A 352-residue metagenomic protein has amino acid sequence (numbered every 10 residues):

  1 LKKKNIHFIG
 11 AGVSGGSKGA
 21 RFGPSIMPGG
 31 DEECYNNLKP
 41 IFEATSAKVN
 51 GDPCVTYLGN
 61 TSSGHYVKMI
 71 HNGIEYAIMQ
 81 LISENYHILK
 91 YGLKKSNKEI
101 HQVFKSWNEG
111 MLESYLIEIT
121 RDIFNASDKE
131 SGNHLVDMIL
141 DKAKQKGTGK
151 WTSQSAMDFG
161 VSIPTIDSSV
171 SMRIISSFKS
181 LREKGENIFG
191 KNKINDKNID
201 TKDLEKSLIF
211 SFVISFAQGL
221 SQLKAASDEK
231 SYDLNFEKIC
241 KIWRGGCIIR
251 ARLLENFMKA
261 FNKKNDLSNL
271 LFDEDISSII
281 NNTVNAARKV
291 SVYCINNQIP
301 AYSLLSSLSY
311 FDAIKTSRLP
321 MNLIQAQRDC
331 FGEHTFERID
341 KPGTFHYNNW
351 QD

Functional and structural regions predicted by a protein language model:
L1-H101, G110-H134, M138, S176-D196: Rossmann-fold dinucleotide-binding core
I41, E99-S106, I166-S171, N235-I239 (+1 more regions): Beta-strand segments within the central parallel beta-sheet cores of soluble alpha/beta enzyme folds
S62-H65, K90-Y91, K95, Q102 (+4 more regions): Interdomain hinge/lid region at the active-site interface of Rossmann-like NAD(P)-dependent oxidoreductases
H65-I74, K105, E205-S207, K241-G245: Alpha-helical scaffold segments that form or flank carboxylate-/histidine-based iron centers
S106, S227-N262: Small-residue-rich helix-loop
K179-E183, I248-L253, I314-M321: Short glycine/threonine-rich loop-to-helix capping motif typified by GTGT followed within a few residues by an Asp-Pro
N281-N282, A286-D352: C-terminal amphipathic alpha-helical interaction region
